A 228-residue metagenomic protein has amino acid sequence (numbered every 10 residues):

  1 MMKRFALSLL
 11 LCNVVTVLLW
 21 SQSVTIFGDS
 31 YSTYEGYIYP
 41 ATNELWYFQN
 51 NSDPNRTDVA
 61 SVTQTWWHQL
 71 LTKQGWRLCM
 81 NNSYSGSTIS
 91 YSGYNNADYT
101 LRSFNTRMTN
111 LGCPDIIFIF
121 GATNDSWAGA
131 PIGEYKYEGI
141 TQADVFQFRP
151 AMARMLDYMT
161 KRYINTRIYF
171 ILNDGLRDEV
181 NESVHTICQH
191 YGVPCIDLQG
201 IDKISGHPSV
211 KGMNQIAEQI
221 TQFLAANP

Functional and structural regions predicted by a protein language model:
M1-V62, T72-K73, N110-D115, I164 (+1 more regions): N-terminal secretory targeting modules
C12, T65-H68, E182: Intrinsically disordered, low-complexity boundary segments flanking structured domains
S32-Y34, S90, S126, I216: Short, electropositive, low-hydrophobicity segments enriched in small/polar residues
P40-G133: Conserved SGNH/GDSL esterase-like catalytic core that processes O-acyl groups on lipids and polysaccharides
D98-P228: Alpha-helical cap/lid subdomain in secreted, periplasmic, or secretory-pathway luminal O-acyl-processing enzymes
